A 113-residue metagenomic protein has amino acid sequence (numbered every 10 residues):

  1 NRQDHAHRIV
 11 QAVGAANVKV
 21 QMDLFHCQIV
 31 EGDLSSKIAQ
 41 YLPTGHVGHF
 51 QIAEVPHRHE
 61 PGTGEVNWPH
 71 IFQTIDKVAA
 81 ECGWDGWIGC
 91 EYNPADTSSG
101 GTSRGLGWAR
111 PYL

Functional and structural regions predicted by a protein language model:
R2-M22, H26-L113: Histidine-acidic metal/acid-base catalytic patches
